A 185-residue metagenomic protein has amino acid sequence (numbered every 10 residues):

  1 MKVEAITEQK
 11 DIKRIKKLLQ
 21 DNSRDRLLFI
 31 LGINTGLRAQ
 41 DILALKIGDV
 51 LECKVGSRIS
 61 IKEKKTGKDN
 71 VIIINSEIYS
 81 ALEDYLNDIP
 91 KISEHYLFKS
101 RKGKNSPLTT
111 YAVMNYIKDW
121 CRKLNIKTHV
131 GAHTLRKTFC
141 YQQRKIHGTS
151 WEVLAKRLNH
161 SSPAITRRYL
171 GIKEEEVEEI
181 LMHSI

Functional and structural regions predicted by a protein language model:
M1-I185: Conserved catalytic core of the tyrosine transesterase superfamily
